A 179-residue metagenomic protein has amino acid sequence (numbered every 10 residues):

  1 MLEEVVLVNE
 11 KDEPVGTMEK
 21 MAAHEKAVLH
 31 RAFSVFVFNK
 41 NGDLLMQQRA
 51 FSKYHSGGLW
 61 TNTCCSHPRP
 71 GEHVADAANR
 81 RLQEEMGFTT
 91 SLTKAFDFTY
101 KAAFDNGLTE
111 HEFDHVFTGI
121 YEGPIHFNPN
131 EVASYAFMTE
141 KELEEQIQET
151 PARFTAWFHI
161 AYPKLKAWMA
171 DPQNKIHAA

Functional and structural regions predicted by a protein language model:
M1-S34, K40: Acidic, metal-coordinating catalytic segment for phosphate/diphosphate chemistry, firing primarily on the Nudix
E3, R31-F33, C64, K94 (+1 more regions): Residues that flank catalytic or metal-binding motifs in active/ligand-binding sites
V5, D43-L44, Y135-A136: A residue-level structural signature of the nucleotidyltransferase/glycosyltransferase Rossmann-like core
E19-M21, G58, P70, T99 (+1 more regions): Nudix hydrolase/Nudix homology domain
A22-F33, N39-R80: Conserved Nudix-box catalytic region and its N-terminal flanking loop in Nudix hydrolases and closely related
A27, N41, H73, Q83-P124: Active-site segment of metal-dependent pyrophosphate-handling enzymes, primarily the Nudix hydrolase catalytic core
